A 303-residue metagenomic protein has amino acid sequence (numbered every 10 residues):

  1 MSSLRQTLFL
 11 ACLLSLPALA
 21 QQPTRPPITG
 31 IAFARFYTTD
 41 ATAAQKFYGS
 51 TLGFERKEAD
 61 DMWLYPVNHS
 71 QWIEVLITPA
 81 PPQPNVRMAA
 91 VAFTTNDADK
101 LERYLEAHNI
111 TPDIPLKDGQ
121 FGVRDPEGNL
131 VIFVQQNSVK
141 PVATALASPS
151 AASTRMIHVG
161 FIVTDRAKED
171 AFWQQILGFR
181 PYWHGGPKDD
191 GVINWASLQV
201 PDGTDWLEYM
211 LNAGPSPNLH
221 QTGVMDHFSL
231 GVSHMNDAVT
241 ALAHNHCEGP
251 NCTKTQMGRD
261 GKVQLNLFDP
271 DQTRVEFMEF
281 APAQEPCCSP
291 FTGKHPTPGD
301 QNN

Functional and structural regions predicted by a protein language model:
M1-Q6: Positively charged n-region of N-terminal signal peptides that target proteins for export
T7-P17: Bacterial N-terminal signal peptides
L13, S50, Y104-A107, Q175-I176 (+1 more regions): Residues within well-ordered alpha-helical secondary structure of globular protein domains
Q22-P26, E102, E106-R155, G160-F161 (+5 more regions): Vicinal oxygen chelate
P26, A32-I73, G119-G122, G160-L207 (+1 more regions): Core segments of cupin and vicinal oxygen chelate
T29-T39, L64-Y65, Q71, A80-L105 (+6 more regions): Vicinal oxygen chelate
D40, L52-G53, D60, H69 (+8 more regions): A mature extracytoplasmic/lumenal domain signature
K46, E55-R56, Q71-E74, P81-Q83 (+7 more regions): Short loop/beta submotifs within extracellular cysteine-rich repeat domains
